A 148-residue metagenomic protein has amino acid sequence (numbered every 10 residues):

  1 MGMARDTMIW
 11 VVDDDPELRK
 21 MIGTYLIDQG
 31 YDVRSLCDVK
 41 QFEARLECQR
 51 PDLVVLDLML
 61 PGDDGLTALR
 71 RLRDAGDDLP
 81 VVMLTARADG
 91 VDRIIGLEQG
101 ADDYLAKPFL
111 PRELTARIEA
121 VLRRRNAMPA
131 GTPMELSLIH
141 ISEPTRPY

Functional and structural regions predicted by a protein language model:
M1-W10: Non-catalytic signal-transmission and effector/linker regions of two-component phosphorelay proteins
D6, R50-D52, G76-P80: His-Asp phosphorelay/catalytic-motif detector in bacterial-type signaling
K20-D28: Charged docking surfaces used in two-component/phosphorelay signaling
G30-V39, R45: Short hydrophobic/Thr-rich beta-strand motif most characteristic of the beta2 strand and flanking loop of CheY-like
D38, D64-T67, D92: Acidic catalytic/metal-coordinating carboxylates
Q49-V55, L60: Active-site beta3 strand of CheY-like receiver
R70-A75, P80-L136: Basic, amphipathic DNA-recognition helix from helix-turn-helix-like DNA-binding domains
I139-Y148: Single conserved hydrophobic/aromatic residue that forms the stacking wall/gate of nucleotide- or nucleobase-binding
